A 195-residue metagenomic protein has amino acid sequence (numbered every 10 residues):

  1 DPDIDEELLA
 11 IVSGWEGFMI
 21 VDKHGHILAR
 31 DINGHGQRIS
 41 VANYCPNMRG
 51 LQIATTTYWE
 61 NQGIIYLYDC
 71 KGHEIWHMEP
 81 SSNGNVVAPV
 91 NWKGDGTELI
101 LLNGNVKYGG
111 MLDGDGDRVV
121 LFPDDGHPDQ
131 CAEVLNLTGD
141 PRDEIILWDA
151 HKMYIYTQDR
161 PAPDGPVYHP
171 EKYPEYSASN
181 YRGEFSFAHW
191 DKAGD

Functional and structural regions predicted by a protein language model:
D1-D195: Beta-propeller-forming repeat regions
